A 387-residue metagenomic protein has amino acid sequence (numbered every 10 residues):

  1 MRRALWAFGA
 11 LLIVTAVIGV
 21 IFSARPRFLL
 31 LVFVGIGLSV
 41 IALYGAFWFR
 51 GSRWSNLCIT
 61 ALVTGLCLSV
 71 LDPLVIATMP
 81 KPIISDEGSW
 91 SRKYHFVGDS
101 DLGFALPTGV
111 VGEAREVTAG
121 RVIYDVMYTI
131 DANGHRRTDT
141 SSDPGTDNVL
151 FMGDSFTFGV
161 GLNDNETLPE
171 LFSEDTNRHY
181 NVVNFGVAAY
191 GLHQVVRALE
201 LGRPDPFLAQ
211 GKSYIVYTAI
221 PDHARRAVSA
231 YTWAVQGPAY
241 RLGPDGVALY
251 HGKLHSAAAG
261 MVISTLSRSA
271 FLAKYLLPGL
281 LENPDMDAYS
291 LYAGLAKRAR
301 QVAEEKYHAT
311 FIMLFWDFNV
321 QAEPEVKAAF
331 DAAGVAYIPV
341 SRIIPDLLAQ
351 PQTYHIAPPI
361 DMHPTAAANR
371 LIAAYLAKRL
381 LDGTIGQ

Functional and structural regions predicted by a protein language model:
M1-L5, A42-W54, L381-Q387: Membrane-interface junctions at the ends of membrane-embedded or membrane-associated helices
R3-A4, P358-Q387: Histidine-centered active-site loop/cap adjacent to the catalytic His in serine esterases/O-acetyl transfer systems
R3-A46: Membrane-embedded alpha-helical segments of integral membrane proteins
G9-V20, A24-R25, I220-Y354, P358-M362: Serine-dependent acyl-ester chemistry module
S52-T78: Internal/C-terminal transmembrane anchor helices
T78-D175, I344-Q350, H355-P359: Membrane/wall-proximal cationic-aromatic binding patches
F158-G243: Conserved SGNH/GDSL esterase-like catalytic core that processes O-acyl groups on lipids and polysaccharides
L192, V196, Y289, A293 (+1 more regions): Short, amphipathic alpha-helical "lid/cap" segments that border enzyme active or binding sites
